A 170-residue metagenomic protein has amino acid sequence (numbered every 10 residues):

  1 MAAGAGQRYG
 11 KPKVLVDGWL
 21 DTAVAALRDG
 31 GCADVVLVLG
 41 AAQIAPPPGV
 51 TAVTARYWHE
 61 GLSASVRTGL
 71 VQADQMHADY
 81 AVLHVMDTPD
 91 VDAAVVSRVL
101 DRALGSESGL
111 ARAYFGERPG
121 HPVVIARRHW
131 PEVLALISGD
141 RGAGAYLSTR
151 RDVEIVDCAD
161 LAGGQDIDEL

Functional and structural regions predicted by a protein language model:
M1-P119, R151-D160: Nucleotide and nucleotide-moiety/phosphate-recognizing core
V16-D17, V124-A126, I167-D168: Short beta-strand-to-turn element immediately C-terminal to the catalytic PLP-Schiff-base lysine in fold type I
S63-V66, V96, W130, D140-G144: A general structural signal for well-ordered alpha-helical segments in protein cores
A78, G120-E132: Conserved nucleotide-sugar donor-binding and metal-coordinating catalytic region shared by glycosyltransferases
T88, P122-V124, A135, G164-Q165: A residue-level structural signature of the nucleotidyltransferase/glycosyltransferase Rossmann-like core
R118-G120, I125, G142, A162: A conserved catalytic-core signature of glycosyltransferases
A135-L170: Conserved alpha/beta core of the MobA/IspD/sugar-nucleotide pyrophosphorylase nucleotidyltransferase superfamily
